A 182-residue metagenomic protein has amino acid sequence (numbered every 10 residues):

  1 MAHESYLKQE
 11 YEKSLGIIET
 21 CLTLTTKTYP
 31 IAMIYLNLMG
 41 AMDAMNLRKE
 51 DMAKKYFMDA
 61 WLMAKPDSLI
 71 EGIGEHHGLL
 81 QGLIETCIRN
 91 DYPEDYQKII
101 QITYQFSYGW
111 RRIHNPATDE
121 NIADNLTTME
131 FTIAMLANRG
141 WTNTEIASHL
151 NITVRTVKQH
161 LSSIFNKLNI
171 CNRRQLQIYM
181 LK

Functional and structural regions predicted by a protein language model:
M1-W110: Helix-coil-helix junctions within alpha-helical repeat/solenoid scaffolds
R111-S162, N166-C171, Q177-K182: Helix-turn-helix DNA-binding segment
